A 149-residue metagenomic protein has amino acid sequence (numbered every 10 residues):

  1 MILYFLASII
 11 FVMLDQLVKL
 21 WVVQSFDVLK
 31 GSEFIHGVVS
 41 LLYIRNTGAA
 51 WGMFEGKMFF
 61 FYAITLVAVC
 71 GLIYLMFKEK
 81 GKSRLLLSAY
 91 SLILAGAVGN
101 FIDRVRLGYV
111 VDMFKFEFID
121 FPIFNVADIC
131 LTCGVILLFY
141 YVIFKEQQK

Functional and structural regions predicted by a protein language model:
M1-K149: Alpha-helical transmembrane bundles and membrane-interface segments of multipass inner-membrane proteins
